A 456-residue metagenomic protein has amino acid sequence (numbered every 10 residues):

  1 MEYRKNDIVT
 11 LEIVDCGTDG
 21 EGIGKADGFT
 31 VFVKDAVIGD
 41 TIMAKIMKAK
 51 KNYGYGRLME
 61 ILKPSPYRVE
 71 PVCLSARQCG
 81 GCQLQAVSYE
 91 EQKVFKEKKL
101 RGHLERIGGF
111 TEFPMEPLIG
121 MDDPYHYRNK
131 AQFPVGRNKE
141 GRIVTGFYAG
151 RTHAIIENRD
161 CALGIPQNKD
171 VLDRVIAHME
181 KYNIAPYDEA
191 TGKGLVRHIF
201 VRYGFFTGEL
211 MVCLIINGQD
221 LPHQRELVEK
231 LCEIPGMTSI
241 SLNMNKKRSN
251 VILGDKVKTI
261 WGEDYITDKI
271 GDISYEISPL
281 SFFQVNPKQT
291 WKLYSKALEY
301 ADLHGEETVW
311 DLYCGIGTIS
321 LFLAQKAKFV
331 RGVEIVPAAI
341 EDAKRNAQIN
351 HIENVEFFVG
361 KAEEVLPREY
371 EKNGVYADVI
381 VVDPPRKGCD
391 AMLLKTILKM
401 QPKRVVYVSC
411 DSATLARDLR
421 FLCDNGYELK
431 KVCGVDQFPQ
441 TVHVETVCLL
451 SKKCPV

Functional and structural regions predicted by a protein language model:
M1-P71, S75, E356-F357, E364: Terminal RNA-binding accessory module
E2-T10, T18, H223-I234, T238-V456: Rossmann-like S-adenosyl-L-methionine
G22-D27, G146-A149, C213-I215, A343: Short, acidic/hydrophobic/Gly-rich beta-strand patch recurrent on exposed beta strands that often constitutes part
G24, G39, C82, I199 (+3 more regions): Residue-level signal for inorganic ion chemistry
Y53, T207-M211, V442: Conserved loop-to-beta-strand segment in the C-terminal subdomain of adenylate-forming
M59-P71, R77-P186, F206, L221: Extended interfacial segments that mediate partner engagement and assembly in macromolecular machines
E116-P124, E189-A190, V196-H198, R202 (+1 more regions): Short, solvent-exposed loop/turn elements at beta->coil junctions and helix N-caps that rim active or binding pockets
V201, G208-N217, S274-S278, V379: Short, aliphatic-rich beta-strand segments
